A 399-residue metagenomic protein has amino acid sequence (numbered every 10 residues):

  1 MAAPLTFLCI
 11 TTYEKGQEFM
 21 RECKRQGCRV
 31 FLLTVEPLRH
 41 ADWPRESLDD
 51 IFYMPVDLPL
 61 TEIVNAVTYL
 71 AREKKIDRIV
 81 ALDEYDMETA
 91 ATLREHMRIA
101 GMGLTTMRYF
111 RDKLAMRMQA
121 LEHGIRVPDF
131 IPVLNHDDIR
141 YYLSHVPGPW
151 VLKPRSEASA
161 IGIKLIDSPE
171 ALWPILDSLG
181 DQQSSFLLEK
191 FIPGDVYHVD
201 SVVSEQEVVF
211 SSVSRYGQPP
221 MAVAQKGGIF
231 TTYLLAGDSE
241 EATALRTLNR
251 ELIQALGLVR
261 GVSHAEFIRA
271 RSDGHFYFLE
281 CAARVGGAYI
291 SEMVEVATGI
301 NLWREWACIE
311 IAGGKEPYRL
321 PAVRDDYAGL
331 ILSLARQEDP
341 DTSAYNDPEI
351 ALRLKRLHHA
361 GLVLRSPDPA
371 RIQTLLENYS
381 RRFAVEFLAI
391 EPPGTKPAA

Functional and structural regions predicted by a protein language model:
M1-T105, D137, P367-A370, E377-K396: ATP-binding N-terminal substructure of ATP-dependent carboxylate-amine bond-forming enzymes
A3, G16, I139, R304-A399: Peripheral (often C-terminal) accessory segments that flank ATP-dependent C-N-forming ligase machineries
Y69-I76, S144-V146, G180-Q182: Glycine-rich phosphate-binding loop signature in dinucleotide/nucleotide-binding domains
E95-G162: A conserved helix-loop-beta module that forms one wall/lid of the active-site cleft in ATP-utilizing catalytic domains
R126-P128, P149-L152, I161-H198, V213-S214 (+4 more regions): Conserved ATP-binding module of the ATP-grasp superfamily
V133, I163-S168, V202-S204, L364-R365: Short beta-strand-to-turn element immediately C-terminal to the catalytic PLP-Schiff-base lysine in fold type I
E170, K190-L258, V262, R269 (+2 more regions): ATP-dependent carboxylate/phosphate-activation module, predominantly the ATP-grasp catalytic core and closely related
